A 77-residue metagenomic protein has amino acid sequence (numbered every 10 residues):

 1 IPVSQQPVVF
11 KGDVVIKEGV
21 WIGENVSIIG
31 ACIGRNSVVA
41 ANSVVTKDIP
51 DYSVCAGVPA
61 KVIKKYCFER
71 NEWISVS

Functional and structural regions predicted by a protein language model:
I1-I33, V58, Y66-C67, W73: Flexible, glycine/small-residue-enriched loop-and-beta-strand segment within the central core of proteins
W21, V38, V54-A56: Short-chain dehydrogenase/reductase
N25-V38, S43-K47: Beta-rich strand-turn-strand
V45-T46, V54, P59-S77: Long hydrophobic alpha-helical segments typical of transmembrane helices together with their membrane-interfacial
